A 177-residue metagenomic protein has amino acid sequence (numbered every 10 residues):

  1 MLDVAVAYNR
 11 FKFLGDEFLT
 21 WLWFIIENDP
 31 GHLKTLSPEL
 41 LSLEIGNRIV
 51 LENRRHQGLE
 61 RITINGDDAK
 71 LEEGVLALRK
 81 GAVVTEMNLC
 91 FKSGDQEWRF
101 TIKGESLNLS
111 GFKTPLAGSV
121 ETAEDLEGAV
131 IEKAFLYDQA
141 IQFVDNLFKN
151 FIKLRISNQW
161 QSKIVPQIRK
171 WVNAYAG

Functional and structural regions predicted by a protein language model:
M1-G177: Intrinsically disordered, low-complexity, charge-rich terminal extensions of nucleic-acid-associated complexes
